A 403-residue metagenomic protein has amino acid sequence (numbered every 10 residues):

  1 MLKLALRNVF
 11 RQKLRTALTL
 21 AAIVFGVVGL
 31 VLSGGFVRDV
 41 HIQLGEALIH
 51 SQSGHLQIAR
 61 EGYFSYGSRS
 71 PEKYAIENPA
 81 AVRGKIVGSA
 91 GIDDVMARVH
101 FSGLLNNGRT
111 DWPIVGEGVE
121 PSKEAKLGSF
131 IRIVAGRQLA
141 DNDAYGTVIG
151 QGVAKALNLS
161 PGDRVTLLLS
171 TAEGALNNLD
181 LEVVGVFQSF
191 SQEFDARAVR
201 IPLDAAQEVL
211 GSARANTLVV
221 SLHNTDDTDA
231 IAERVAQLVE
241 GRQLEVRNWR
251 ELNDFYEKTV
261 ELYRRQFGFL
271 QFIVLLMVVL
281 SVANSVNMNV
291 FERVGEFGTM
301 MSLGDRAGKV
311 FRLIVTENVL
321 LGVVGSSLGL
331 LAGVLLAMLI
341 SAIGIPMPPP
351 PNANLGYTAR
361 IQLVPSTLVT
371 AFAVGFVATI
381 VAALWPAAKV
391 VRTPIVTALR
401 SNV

Functional and structural regions predicted by a protein language model:
K13-V40, E261-E296, V319-L328, V377-V381: Hydrophobic alpha-helical transmembrane segments of multi-pass inner-membrane transport and secretion
G34-V115, R137-Q138, N142-D143, Q237: Hydrophobic, regular-secondary-structure patches
R98-F101, T110, I114-E120, R132-D204: Hydrophobic secondary-structure segments that place a key small or acidic residue at a functional site
S160, R306-A307, V364, P394: Short coil/turn motifs that cap or connect alpha-helices
T171-F267, V274: Mechanotransmission and gating elements of multispan inner-membrane complexes involved in transport and envelope
N287, G295-I340: Transmembrane alpha-helical interface segments in multi-pass membrane proteins
R312, S327-A371, L384, A388: Short helix-loop junctions at transmembrane helix boundaries
L363-V403: C-terminal membrane-exit region of the final transmembrane helix in multipass inner-membrane proteins
